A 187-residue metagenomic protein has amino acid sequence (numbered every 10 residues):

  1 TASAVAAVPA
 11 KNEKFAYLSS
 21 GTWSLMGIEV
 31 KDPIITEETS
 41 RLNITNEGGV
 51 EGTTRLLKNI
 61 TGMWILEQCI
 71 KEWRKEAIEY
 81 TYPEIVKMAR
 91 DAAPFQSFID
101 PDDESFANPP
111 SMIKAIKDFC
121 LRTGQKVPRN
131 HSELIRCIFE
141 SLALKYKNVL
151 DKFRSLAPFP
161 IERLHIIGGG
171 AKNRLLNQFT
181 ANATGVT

Functional and structural regions predicted by a protein language model:
T1-L164, K172-T187: Active-site core segments that coordinate phosphate-bearing ligands/cofactors across diverse enzyme families
G168: Small/polar loops that bind or transfer phosphate-bearing groups
